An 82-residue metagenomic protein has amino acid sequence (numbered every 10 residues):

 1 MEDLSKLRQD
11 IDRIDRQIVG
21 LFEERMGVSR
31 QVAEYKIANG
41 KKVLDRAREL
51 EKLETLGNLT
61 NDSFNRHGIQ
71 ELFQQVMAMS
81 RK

Functional and structural regions predicted by a protein language model:
M1-K82: Domain-level signature for soluble enzymes in the chorismate/prephenate branch of the shikimate pathway
